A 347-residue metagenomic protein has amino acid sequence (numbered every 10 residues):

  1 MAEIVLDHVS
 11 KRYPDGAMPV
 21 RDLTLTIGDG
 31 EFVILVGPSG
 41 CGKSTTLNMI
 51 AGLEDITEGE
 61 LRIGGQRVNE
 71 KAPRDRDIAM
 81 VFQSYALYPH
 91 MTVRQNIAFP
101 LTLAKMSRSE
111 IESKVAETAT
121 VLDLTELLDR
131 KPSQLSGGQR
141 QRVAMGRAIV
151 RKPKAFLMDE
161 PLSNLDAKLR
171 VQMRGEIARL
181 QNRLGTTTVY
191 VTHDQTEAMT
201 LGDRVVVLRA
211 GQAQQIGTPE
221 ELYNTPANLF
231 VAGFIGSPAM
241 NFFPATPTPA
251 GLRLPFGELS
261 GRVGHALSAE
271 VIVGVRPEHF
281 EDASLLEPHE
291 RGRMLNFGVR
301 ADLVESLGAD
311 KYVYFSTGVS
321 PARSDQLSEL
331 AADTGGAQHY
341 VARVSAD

Functional and structural regions predicted by a protein language model:
M1-L6, S10-D22, D29, K71-D75 (+1 more regions): A short, flexible loop at the N-terminus of ABC-type nucleotide-binding domains that lies
V36-P38: The feature captures the beta-strand-to-loop junction immediately N-terminal to the Walker
A51: Helix-to-loop junction immediately C-terminal to a conserved catalytic motif
T57: Conserved ATPase active-site switch/coordination loops adjacent to the nucleotide-binding site
E60-R62, Q66, Q212: ATP-binding/catalytic-site motifs of ATP-hydrolyzing domains
P73-F230: ABC ATPase nucleotide-binding domains
G251-D347: Non-catalytic connector elements of ABC transporters
